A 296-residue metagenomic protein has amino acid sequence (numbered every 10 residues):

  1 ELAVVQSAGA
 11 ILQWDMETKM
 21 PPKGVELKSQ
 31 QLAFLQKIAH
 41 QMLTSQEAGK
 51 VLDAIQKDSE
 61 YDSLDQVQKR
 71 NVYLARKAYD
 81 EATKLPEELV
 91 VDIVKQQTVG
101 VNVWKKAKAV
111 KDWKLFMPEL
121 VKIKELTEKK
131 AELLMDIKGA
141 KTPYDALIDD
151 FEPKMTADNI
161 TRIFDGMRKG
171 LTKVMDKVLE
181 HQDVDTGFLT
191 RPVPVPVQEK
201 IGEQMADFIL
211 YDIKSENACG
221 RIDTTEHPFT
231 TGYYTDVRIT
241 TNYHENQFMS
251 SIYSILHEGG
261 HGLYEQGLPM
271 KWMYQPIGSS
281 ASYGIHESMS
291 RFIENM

Functional and structural regions predicted by a protein language model:
E1-M155: A well-structured
G9-M16, A75-K77, E180-H181, T235 (+1 more regions): Short acidic (Asp/Glu) and glycine-rich catalytic loops that position anionic groups and cofactors
M20, Y274-S279: Short beta-alpha connecting loops at secondary-structure transitions that line or flank enzyme active sites
K28, F164, V195, E245-F248 (+2 more regions): Active-site-proximal structural scaffolding
I93-F248: Contiguous, non-catalytic segments that form substrate-binding/exosite surfaces or channel walls
M135, Y243, S250-M270, E287-R291: Active-site recognition of the HExxH zinc-binding catalytic motif
F208-N217, G262-K271, M296: Secondary-structure transition/capping motifs at alpha-helix termini and the adjoining loop/turn into the next element
S279-M296: Post-HExxH zinc-binding segment in Zn-dependent metallohydrolases
